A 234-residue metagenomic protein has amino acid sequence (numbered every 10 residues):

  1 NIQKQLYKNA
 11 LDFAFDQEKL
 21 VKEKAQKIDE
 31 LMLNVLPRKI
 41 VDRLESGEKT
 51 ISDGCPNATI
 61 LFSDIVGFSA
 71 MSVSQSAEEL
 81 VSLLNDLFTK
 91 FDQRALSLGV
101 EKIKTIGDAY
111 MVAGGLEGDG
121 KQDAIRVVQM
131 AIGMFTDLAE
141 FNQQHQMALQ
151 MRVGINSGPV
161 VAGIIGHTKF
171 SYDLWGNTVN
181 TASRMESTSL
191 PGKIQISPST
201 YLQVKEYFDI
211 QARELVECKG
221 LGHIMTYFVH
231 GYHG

Functional and structural regions predicted by a protein language model:
I2-N34, R38, G54: Amphipathic coiled-coil signal-transmission "stalk" helices
Q26-V35, D42-Q129: Catalytic NTP-binding/metal-coordinating core of nucleotidyl cyclase/transferase enzymes
K39, V66, P159-V160, S199: Alpha-helix/helix-capping structural signal
A58, S63, R94-R126, E140-T178 (+2 more regions): Catalytic core of nucleotidyl cyclases, primarily class III adenylyl/guanylyl cyclases
M134-D137, F141-Q144, H167, T188-G192 (+1 more regions): Conserved, well-folded catalytic cores of nucleic-acid-processing and energy-transducing macromolecular machines
V160-A162, T188-G234: Cytosolic regulatory/linker segments at or just downstream of nucleotide-handling modules in signal-transduction
M185: ATP phosphate-binding glycine-rich loop and adjacent ATP-lid/helix-beta elements within ATP-binding kinase/ATPase
